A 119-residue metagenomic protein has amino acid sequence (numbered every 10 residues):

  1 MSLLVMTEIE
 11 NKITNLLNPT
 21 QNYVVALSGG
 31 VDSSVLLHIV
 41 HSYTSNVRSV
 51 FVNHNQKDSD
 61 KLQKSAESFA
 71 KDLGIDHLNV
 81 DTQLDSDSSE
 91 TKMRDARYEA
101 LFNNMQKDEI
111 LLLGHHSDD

Functional and structural regions predicted by a protein language model:
S2-D119: Core alpha/beta nucleotide-donor-binding catalytic domains of modification enzymes
